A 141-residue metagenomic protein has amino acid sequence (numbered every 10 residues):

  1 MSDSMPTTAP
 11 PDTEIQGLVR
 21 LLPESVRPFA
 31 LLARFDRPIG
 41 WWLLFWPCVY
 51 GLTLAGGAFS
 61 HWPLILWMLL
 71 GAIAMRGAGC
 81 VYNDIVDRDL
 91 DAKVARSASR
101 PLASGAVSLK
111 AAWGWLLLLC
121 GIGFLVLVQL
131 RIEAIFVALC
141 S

Functional and structural regions predicted by a protein language model:
S2-R27, C80, D84-V107: Cytosolic, membrane-interface loops and tails of multi-pass inner-membrane proteins
R27-G40, A106: Membrane interfacial helix-start motif at the N-side
R34-L54: The first (N-terminal) embedded transmembrane alpha-helix
G51-P63: Short, hydrophobic transmembrane alpha-helix segments
L66, L70, R88-S141: Multi-pass membrane catalytic core of lipid/isoprenoid biosynthesis enzymes
I73-V81: Transmembrane alpha-helical segments that form the membrane-embedded catalytic/substrate-channel core of multi-pass
